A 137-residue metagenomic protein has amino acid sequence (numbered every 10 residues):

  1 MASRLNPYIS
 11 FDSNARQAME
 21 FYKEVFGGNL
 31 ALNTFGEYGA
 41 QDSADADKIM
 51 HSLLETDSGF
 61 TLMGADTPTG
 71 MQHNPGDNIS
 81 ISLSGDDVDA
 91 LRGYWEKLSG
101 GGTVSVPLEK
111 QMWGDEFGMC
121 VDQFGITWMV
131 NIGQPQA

Functional and structural regions predicted by a protein language model:
A2-S3, A31, M50-E55, L62-D66 (+2 more regions): Vicinal oxygen chelate
I9-G59: Core segments of cupin and vicinal oxygen chelate
N78: Short, small-residue alpha-helix embedded
